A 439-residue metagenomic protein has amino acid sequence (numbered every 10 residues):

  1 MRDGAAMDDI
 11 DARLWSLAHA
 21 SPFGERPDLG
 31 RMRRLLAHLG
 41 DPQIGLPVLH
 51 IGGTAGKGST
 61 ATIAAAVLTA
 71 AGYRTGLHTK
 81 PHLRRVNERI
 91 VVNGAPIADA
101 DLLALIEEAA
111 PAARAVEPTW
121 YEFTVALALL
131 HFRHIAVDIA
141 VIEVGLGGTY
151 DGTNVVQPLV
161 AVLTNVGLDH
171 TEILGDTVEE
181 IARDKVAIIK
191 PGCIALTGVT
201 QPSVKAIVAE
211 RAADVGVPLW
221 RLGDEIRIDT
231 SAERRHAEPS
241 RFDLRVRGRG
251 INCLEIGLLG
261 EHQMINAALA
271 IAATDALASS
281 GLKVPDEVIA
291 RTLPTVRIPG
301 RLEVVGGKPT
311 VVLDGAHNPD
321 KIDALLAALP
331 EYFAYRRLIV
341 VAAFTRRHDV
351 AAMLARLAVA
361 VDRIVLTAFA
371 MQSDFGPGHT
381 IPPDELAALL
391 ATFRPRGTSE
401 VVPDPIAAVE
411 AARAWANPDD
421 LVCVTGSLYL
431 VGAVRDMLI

Functional and structural regions predicted by a protein language model:
M1-F23: Charged, amphipathic alpha-helical linker segments immediately N-terminal to NTP-binding catalytic cores
A6, F23-L46, A70-V156, E172-L174 (+2 more regions): ATP-dependent carboxylate-amine ligase catalytic core
I51, S59-G76: A conserved segment at the C-terminal end of the G1
H78, I194-V199, V340-A342, D362-M371: Short internal beta-strands
H134, D138-V144, D151-V162, V166-H170 (+2 more regions): Nucleotide phosphate-binding/pyrophosphate-handling subdomain across enzymes that bind or process nucleotide phosphates
L159-V160, I173-I265, D275: Internal gly/pro-rich beta-alpha loop/helix module that stabilizes soluble enzyme cofactors or their anionic handles
Q201-R211, G216, T310-L313, P319 (+1 more regions): C-terminal helical cap/extension that packs against the catalytic core of soluble nucleotide-cofactor enzymes
S427: Active-site-proximal loop/hinge segments that shape catalytic or ion-binding/gating pockets
